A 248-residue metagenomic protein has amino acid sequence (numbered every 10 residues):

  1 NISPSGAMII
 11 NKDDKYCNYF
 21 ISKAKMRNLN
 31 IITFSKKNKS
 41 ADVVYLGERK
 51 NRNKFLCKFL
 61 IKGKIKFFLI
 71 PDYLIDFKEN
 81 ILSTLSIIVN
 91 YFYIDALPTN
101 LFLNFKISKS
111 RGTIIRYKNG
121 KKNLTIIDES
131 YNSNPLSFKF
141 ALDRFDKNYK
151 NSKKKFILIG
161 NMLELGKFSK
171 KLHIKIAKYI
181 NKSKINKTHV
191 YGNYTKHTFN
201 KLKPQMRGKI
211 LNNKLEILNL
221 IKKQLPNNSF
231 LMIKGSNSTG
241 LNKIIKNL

Functional and structural regions predicted by a protein language model:
N1, F20: Flexible phosphate-sensing "switch/lid" loops adjacent to ATP/NTP-binding sites across phosphate-transfer
P4, K23-N30, N38, R52 (+4 more regions): ATP-dependent carboxylate-amine ligase
M8-K12: ADP-ribose/adenylate-binding Rossmann-like module
R49-L56: A short, compositionally biased
L56-K62: Conserved beta-strand-loop-beta-strand element in the redox core of flavoprotein oxidoreductases
